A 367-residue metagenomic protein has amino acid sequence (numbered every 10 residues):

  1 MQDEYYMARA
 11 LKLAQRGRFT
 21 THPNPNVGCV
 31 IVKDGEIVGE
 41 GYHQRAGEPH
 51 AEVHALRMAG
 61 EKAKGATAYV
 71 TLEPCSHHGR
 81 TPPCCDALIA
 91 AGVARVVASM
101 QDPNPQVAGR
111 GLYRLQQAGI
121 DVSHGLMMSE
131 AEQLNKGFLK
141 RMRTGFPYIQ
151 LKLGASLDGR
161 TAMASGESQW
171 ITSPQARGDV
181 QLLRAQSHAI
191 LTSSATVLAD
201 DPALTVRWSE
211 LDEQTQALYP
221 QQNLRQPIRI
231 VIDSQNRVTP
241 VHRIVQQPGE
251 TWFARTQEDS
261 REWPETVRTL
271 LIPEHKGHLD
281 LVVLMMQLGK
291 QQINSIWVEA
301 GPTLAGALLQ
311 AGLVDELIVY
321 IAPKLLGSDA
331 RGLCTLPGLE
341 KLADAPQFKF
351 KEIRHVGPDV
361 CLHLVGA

Functional and structural regions predicted by a protein language model:
Q2-H22, R141: Short, basic/aromatic recognition patches
A10, G28, C75, L115 (+7 more regions): Residue-level signal for inorganic ion chemistry
V27-G35, L153-G154, L362: Short beta-strand scaffold segments in enzyme catalytic cores
I31-E130, L309: Zn2+-dependent cytidine deaminase-like catalytic core
P103-Q106, S129-E130, L198, R237-T239 (+2 more regions): Short gly/pro/ser/thr-enriched loop/turn and capping motifs at secondary-structure boundaries
K140, Q150-L157, T161-N294, T303-G306: Active-site ligand-binding patch in enzyme domains
Q310-F348: Flexible, gly/pro- and Lys/Arg-enriched active-site loops
P337-A367: Conserved histidine-centered catalytic loops in small-molecule metabolism enzymes
